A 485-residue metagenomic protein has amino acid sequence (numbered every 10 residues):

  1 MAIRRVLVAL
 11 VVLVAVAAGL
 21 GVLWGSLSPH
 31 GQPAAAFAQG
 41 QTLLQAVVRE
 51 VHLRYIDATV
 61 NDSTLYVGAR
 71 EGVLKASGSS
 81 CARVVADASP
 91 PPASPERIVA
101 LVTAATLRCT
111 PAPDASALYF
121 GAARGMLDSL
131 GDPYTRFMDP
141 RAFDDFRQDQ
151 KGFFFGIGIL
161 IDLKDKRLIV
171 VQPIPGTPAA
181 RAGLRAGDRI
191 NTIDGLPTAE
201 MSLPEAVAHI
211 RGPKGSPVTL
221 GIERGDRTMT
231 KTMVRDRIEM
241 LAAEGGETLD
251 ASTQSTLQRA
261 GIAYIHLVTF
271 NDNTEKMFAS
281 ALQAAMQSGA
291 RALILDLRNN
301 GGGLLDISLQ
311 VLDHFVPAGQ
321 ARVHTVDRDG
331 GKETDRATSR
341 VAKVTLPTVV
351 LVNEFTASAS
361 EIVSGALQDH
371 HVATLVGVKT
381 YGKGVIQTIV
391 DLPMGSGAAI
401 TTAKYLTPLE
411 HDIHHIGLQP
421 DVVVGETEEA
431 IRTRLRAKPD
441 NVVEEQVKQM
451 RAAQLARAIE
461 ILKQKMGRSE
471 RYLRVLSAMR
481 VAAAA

Functional and structural regions predicted by a protein language model:
V8-W24: Hydrophobic membrane-insertion alpha-helices, especially the h-region of bacterial N-terminal signal peptides
G25-Q32, Q45-Y55, R97-C109, R436-V442: Acidic/histidine-rich, surface-exposed loop or edge segments in extracytoplasmic proteins
Q32-G40, N61, T110-D114, I169-A186 (+1 more regions): Cleft-lining beta-strand/loop regions that shape enzyme active-site pockets
Q39-A46, E50, T64-A76, A93-A100 (+14 more regions): Extracytoplasmic/secreted proteins, especially bacterial periplasmic and envelope-associated proteins
D57-R167, P217-T219, E223-A251, I459-L462 (+1 more regions): Extended, small/polar residue-biased N-terminal targeting/export presequences and adjacent propeptide/linker tracts
M394-K404: Short acidic, Pro/Gly- and aromatic-enriched capping/linker segments at domain boundaries
G397, L409-A485: Conserved functional hotspot residues or short segments at active or partner-binding sites across diverse domains
